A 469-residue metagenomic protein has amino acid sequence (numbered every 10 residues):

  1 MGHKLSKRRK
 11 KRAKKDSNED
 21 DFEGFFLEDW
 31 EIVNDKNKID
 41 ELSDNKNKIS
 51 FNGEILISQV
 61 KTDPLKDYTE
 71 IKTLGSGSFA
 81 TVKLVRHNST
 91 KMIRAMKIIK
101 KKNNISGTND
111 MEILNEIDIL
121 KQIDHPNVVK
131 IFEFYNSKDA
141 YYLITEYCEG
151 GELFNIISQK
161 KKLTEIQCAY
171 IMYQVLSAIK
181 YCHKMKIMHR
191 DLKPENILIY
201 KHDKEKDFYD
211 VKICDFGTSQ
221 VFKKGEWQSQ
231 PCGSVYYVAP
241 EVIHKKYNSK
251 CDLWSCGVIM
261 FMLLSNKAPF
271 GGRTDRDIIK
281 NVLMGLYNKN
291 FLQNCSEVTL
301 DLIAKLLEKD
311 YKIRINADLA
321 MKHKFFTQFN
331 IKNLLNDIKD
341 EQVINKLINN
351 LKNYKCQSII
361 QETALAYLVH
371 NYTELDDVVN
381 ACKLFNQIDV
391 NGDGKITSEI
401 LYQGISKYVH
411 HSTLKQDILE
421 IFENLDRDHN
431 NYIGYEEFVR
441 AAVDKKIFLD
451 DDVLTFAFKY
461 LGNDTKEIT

Functional and structural regions predicted by a protein language model:
I71-S78, V82: Protein kinase glycine-rich loop
I93, I98-I123: Conserved N-lobe beta3->alphaC-helix segment of eukaryotic protein kinase catalytic domains
E133-F134: A short, aromatic-enriched beta-strand patch in the conserved N-lobe beta-sheet of the protein kinase catalytic domain
D139-E152, I156: Conserved short submotifs of the Hanks-type protein kinase catalytic core that shape the nucleotide-binding pocket
I171-M172: Activation segment signature within eukaryotic-like protein kinase domains
L365-A366, K395-H411, G434-K445, T469: Amphipathic regulatory helices of Ca2+-sensor modules
